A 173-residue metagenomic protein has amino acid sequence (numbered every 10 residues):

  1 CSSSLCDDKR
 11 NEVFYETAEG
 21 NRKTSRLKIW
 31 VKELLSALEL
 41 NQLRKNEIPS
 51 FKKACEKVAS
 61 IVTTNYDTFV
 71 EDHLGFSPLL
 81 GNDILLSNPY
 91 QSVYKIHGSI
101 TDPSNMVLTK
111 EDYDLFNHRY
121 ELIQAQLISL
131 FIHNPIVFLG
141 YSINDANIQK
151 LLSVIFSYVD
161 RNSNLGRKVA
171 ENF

Functional and structural regions predicted by a protein language model:
C1-D112, R119-N134, I143-F173: Conserved catalytic-core helix/loop/strand module for nucleotide-ribose chemistry
G140: Active-site loops and adjacent core secondary-structure elements that bind or stabilize anionic groups
